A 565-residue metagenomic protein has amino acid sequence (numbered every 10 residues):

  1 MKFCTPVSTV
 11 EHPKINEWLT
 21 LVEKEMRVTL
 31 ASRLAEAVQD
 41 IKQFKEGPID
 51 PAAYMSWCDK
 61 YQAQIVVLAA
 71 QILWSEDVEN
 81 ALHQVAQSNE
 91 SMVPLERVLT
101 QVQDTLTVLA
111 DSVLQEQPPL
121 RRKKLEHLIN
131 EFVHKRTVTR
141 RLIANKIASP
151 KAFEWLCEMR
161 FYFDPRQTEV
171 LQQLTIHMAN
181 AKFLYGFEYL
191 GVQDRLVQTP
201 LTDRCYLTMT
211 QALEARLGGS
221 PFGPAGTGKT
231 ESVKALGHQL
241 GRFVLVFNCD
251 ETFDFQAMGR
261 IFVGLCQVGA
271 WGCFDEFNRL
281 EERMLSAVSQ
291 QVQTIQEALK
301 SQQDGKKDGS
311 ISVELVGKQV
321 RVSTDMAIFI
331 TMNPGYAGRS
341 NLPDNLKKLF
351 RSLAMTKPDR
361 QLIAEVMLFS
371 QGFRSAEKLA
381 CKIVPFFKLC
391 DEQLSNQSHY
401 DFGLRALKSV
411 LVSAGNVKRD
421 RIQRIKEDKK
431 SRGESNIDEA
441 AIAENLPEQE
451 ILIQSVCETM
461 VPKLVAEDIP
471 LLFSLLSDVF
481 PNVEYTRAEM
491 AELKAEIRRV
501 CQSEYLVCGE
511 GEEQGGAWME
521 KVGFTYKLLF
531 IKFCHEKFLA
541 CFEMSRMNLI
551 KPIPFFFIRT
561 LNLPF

Functional and structural regions predicted by a protein language model:
M1-T20, R27, D40, D50 (+5 more regions): Alpha-helical lid/collar subdomain of P-loop NTPases
L196, D203-A212, E520-L529: Pre-Walker A adenine-sensing motif
E214-V246, V263, K532, E536-R546 (+1 more regions): Walker A/P-loop
R242, A337-K357: A short helix-turn-beta junction within AAA+ P-loop NTPase domains corresponding to the substrate/partner-engaging
F253-C273, V316-V320: Conserved alpha-helical scaffold flanking the Walker A/P-loop in AAA+ ATPase domains
A270-I295, R339-K348: Conserved AAA+/SF3 P-loop NTPase catalytic/coupling segment centered on the Walker-B
F274, M326-N333: Structural recognition of the conserved hydrophobic beta-strand(s) that form the central parallel beta-sheet of P-loop
E281-V322: Conserved catalytic/switch belt of AAA+ P-loop NTPases
